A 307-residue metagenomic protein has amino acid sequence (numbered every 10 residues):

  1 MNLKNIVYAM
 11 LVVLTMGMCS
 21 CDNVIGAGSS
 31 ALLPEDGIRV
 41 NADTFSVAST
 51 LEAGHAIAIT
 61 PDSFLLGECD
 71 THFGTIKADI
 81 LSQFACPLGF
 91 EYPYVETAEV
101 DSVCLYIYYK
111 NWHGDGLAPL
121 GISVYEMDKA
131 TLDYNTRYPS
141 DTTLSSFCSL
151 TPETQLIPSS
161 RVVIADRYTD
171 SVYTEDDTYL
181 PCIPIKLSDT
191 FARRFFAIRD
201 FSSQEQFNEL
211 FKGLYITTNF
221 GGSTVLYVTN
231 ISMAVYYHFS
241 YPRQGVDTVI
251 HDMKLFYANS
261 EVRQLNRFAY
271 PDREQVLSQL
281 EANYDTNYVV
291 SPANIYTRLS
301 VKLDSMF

Functional and structural regions predicted by a protein language model:
N2-M10, T15-F307: Secreted, disulfide-rich extracellular signaling modules
